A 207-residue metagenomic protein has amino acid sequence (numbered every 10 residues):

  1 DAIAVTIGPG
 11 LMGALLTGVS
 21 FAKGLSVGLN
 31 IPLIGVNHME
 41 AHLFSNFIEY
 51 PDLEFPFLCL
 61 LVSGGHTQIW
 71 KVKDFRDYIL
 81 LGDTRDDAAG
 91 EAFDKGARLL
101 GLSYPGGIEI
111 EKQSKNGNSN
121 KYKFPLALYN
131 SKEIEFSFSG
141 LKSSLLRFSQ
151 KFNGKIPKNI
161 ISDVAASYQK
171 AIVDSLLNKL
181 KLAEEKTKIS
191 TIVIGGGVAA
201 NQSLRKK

Functional and structural regions predicted by a protein language model:
D1-K23, V27: Short beta-strand-loop/turn "lid" adjacent to the catalytic site in phosphate-handling enzymes
V5, L33-H38, L80, G106 (+1 more regions): General beta-strand structural signal in soluble alpha/beta enzymes
V5-G8, L25, S63-G65, I192-N201: Glycine-rich beta-strand-to-loop/alpha-helix junction loops that act as flexible
A22-L43: Short, acidic/small-residue loops that bind anionic groups at enzyme active sites
V36-L58: Conserved phosphate-binding catalytic cores of ATP/NTP-utilizing and phosphoryl-transfer enzymes
P51, D74-N118, K142-S143, R147-F152: Glycine-rich phosphate-binding loop plus the immediately following alpha-helix
C59-L61, T67-K71: Short beta-strand scaffold segments in enzyme catalytic cores
K112-I192, N201-K207: A contiguous, well-structured pocket-lining segment that forms one wall/lid of small-molecule binding clefts in soluble
